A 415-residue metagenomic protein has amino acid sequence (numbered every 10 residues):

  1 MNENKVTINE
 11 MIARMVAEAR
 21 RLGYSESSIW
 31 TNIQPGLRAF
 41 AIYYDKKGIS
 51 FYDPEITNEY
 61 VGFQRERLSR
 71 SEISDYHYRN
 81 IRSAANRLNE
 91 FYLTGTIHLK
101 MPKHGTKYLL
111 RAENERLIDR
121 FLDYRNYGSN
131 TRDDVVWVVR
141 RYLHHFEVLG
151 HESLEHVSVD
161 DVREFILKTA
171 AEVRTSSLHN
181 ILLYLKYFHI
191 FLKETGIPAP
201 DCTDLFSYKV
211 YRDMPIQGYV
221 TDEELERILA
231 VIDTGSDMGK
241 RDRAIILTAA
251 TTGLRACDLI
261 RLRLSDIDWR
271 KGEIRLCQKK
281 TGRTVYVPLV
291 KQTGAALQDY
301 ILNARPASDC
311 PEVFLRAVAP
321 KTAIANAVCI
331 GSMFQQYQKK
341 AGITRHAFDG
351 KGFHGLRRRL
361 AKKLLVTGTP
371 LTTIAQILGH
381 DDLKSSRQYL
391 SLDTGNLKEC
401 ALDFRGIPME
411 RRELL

Functional and structural regions predicted by a protein language model:
M1-L415: Conserved catalytic core of the tyrosine transesterase superfamily
